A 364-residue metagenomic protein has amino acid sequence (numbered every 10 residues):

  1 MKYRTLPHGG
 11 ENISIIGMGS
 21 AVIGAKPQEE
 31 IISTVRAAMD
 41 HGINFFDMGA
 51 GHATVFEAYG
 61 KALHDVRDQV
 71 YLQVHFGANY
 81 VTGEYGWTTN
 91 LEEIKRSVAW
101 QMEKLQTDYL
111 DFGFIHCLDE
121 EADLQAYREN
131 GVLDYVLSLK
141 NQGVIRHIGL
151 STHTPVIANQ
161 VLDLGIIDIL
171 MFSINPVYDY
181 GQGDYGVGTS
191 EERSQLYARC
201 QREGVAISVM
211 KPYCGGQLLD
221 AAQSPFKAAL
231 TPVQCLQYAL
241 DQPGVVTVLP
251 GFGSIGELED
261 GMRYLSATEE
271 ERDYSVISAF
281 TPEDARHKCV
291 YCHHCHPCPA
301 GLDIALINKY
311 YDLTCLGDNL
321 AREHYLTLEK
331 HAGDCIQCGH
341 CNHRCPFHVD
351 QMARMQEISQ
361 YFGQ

Functional and structural regions predicted by a protein language model:
M1-F76, Y80: N-terminal binding-site loop/beta-alpha segment at the start of enzyme catalytic domains that lines or forms
L6, M18, F46, Y59 (+10 more regions): Conserved, mostly hydrophobic/aromatic
G19-E29, N79-K95, E121-Q125, D220-A229: Active-site mouth loops of central-metabolism enzymes
A21, G49-G51, H75-N79, I115-L118 (+4 more regions): Active-site beta-loop-alpha junctions enriched in small/polar residues
M39, I43-N44, E191, Q195-Q364: Structured C-terminal cap/extension of enzyme domains
D40, G86-S208: Glycine/proline-rich, positively charged, aromatic-decorated active-site loop/lid region on the catalytic face
A53-Y59, P155-N159, L258: Short, well-ordered alpha-helical microsegments
Q69-L72, I166-N175, E269-S275: Short hydrophobic/aromatic-enriched beta-strand-loop microsegments
